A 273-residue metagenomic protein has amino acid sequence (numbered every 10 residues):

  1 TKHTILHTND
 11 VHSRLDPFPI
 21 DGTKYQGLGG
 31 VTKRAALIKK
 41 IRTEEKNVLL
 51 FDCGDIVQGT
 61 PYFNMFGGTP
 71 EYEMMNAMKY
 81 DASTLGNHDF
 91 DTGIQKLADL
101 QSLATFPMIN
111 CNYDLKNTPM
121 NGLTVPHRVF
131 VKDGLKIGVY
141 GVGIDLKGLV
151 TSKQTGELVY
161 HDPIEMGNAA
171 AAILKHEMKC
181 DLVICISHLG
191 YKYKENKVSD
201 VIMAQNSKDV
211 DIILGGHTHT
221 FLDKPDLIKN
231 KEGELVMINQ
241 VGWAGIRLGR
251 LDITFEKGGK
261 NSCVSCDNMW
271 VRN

Functional and structural regions predicted by a protein language model:
T1-R272: Acidic, metal/ion-coordinating pockets
